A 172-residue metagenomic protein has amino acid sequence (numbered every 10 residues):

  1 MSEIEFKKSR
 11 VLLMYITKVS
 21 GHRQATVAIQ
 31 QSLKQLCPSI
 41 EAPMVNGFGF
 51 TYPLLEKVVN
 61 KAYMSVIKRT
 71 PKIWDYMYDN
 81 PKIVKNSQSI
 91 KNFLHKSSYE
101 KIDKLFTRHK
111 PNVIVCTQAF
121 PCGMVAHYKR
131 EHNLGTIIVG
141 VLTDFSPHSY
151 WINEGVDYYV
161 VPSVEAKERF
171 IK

Functional and structural regions predicted by a protein language model:
K7-K18, V45: Nucleotide-activated donor-dependent transferases that construct or modify glycoconjugates
I16-V27: A short, glycine/small-residue-rich beta-strand->loop->alpha-helix junction that serves as a flexible
H22, T51-Y52, C122-M124, S146-S149 (+1 more regions): Short, well-ordered alpha-helical microsegments
V27-L105: Conserved N-terminal ligand/cofactor-binding loop architecture of enzyme catalytic domains
F106, K110-N112: Proline-aspartate-enriched helix->loop->beta-strand connector
T117-F120: Short His-centered aromatic/hydrophobic patch
E131-K172: Active-site-proximal region of nucleotide-activated glycan assembly enzymes, centered on histidine/acidic-rich loops
